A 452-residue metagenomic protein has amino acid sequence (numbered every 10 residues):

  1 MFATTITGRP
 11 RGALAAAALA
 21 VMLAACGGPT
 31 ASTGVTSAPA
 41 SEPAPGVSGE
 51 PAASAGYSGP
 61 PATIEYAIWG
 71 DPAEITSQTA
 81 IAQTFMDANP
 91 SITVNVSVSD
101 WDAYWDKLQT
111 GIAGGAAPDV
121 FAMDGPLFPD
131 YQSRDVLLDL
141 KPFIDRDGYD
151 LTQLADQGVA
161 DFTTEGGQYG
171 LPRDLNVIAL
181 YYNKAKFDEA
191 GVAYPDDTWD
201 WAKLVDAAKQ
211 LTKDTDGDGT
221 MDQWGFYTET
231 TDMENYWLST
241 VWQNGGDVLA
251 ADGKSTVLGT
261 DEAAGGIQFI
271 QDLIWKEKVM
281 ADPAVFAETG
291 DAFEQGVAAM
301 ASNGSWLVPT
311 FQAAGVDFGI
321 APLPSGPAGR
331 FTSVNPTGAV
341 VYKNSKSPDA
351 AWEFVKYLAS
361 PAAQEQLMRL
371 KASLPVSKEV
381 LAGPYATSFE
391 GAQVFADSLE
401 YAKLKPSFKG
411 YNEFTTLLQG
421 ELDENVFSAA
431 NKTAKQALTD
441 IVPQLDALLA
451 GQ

Functional and structural regions predicted by a protein language model:
A40-S41, P45-V47, P51, D188-E189 (+4 more regions): Conserved C-terminal helix/tail region of periplasmic/extracytoplasmic solute-binding proteins
G49-G56, G125-V177, T240, G319-A321 (+1 more regions): Hinge/lid segment of periplasmic solute-binding proteins
Q83, A88, G166, A190 (+7 more regions): Extracytoplasmic/periplasmic substrate-recognition and gating elements
T84-L154, D188-G191, A292, A299-M300 (+4 more regions): Extracytoplasmic "Venus flytrap"/periplasmic binding protein-like
G111, P118-D119, Y149-K186, W224-G225 (+3 more regions): A structural signal for short loop-to-beta-strand junctions that line the ligand-binding cleft of periplasmic/secreted
Q157, D161, R369-G420, E424: Long, aromatic- and glycine/proline-rich binding clefts that accommodate carbohydrate-like moieties
E165-R173, I178, A202-T256, Q268 (+1 more regions): Extracytoplasmic/periplasmic solute-binding protein
A207-K209, D252-P283: Glycine-centered hinge/linker elements that transmit conformational signals in sensory and ligand-binding systems
